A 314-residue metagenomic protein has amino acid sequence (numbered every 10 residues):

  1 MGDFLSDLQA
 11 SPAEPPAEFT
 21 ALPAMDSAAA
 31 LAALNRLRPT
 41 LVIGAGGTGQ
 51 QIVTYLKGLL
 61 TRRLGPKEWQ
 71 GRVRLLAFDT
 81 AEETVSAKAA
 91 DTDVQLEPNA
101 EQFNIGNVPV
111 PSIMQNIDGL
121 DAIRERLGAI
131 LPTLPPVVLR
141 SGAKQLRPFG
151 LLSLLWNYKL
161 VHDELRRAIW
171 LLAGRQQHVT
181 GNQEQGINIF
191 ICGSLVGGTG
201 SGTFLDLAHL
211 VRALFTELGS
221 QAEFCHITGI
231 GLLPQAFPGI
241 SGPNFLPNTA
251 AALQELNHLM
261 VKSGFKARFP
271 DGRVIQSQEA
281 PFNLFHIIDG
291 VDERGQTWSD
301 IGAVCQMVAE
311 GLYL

Functional and structural regions predicted by a protein language model:
M1-L314: Tubulin/FtsZ superfamily GTPase core signature
